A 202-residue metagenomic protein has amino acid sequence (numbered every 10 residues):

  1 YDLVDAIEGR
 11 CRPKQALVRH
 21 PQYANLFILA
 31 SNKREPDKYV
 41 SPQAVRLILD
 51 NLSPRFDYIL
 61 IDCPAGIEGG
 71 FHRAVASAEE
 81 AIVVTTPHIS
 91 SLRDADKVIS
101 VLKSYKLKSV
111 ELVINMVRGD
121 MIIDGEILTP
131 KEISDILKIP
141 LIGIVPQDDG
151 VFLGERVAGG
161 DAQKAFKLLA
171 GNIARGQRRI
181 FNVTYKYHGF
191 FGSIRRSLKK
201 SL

Functional and structural regions predicted by a protein language model:
Y1-P54, F152-V157: P-loop/Walker-type NTP enzyme "switch/lid" segment
K14, P42, R46, I89-D96 (+3 more regions): Amphipathic alpha-helical transducer elements in NTP-driven molecular machines
F27, D57, E79, V110 (+1 more regions): Conserved acidic residues
K33-E35, G66, H88-S90, V117-I122 (+1 more regions): Conserved nucleotide-binding/hydrolysis micro-motifs of P-loop NTPases
N51-P54, E68-I89: Inter-motif core of Ras-like GTPase G domains
I61, V83, E111-I114: Structural beta-sheet core signal
L92-S109: Conserved C-terminal guanine-recognition region of P-loop GTPase G domains, centered on the G4
S104-L202: C-terminal lobe/tail of nucleotide-utilizing enzymes
